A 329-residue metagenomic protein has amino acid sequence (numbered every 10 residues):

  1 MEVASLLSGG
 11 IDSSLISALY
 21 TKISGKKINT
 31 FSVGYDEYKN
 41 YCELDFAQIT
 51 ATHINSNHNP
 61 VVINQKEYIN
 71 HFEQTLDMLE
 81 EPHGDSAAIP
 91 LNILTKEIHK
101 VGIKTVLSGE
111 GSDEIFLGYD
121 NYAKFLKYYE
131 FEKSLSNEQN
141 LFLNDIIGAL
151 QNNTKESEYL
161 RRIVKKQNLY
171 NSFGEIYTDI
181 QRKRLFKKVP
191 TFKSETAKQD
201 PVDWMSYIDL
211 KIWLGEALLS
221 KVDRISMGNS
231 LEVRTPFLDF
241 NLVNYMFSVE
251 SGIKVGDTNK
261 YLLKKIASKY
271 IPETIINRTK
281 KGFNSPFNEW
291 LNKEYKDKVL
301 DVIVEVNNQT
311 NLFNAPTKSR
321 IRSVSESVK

Functional and structural regions predicted by a protein language model:
E2-I54: ATP-dependent adenylation/pyrophosphate-handling site
V3, I11, L15-Y20, T50 (+6 more regions): Structural preference for long, well-ordered alpha-helical segments in enzyme cores
S5-S8, F31-G34, P60-V62, V106-S108 (+2 more regions): Short beta-strand segments
I11-D12, D36-Y38, K66, S112-E114 (+4 more regions): Short, solvent-exposed loop/turn segments at secondary-structure junctions
I28, L44-M78, D179-K188: A conserved beta-strand->alpha-helix junction
A87, G102-T105, L150-K329: Adenosyl-5′-phosphate
I103-Y119: Short acidic/histidine-rich active-site segments
I115-N144: A mobile, often basic/glycine-rich helix-loop segment that functions as the active-site lid/recognition loop
